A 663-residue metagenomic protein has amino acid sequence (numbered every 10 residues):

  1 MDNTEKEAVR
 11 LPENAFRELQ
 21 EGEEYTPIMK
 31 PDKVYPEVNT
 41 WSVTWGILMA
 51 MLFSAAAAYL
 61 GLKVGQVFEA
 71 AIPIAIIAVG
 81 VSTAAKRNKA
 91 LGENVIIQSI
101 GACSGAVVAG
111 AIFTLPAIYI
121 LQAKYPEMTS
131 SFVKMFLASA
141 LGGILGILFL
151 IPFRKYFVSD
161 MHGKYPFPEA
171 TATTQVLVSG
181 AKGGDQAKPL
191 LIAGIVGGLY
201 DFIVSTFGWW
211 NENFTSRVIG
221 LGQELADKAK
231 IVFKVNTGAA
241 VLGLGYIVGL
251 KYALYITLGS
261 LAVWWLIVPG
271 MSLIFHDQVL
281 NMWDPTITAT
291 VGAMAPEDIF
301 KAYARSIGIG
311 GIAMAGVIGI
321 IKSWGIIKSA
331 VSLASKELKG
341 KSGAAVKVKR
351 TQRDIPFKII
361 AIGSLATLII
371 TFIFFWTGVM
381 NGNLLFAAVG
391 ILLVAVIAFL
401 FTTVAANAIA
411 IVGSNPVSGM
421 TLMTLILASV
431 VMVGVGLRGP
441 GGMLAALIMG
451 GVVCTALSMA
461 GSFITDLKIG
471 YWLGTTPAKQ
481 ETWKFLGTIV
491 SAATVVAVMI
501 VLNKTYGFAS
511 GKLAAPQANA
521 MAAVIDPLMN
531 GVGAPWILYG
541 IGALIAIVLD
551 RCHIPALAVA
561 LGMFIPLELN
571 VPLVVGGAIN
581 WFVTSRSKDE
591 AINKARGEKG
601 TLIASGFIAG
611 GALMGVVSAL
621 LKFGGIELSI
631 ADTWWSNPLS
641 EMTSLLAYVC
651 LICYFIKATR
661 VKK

Functional and structural regions predicted by a protein language model:
M1-K663: Alpha-helical multipass membrane-protein architecture
